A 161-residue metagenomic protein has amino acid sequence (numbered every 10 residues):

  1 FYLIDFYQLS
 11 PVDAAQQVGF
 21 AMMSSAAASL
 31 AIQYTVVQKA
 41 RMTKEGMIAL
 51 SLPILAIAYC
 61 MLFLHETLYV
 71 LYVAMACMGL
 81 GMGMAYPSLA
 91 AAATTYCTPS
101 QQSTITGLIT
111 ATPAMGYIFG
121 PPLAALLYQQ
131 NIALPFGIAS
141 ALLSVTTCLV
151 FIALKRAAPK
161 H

Functional and structural regions predicted by a protein language model:
F1-Q17: Short amphipathic helix-loop junctions that connect adjacent transmembrane helices in Major Facilitator Superfamily/SLC
A15, C97-I109: Loop-to-transmembrane helix entry/capping segments in MFS-fold secondary transporters and related SLC/MFSD carriers
F20-M23, A27, A76, G107-M115: Transmembrane alpha-helical cores of Major Facilitator Superfamily
A31-K44, Y128: Helix-to-loop junctions at the C-terminal end of transmembrane segments in multipass secondary transporters
G46-M61: Structural signature of the two symmetry-related core transmembrane helices
F63-A74: Helix-loop junctions at membrane interfaces in 12-TM secondary transporters
M84-C97: Intracellular juxtamembrane helix-capping segments at the cytosolic ends of symmetry-related transmembrane helices
P135-I152: Symmetry-related core transmembrane helices of the 12-TM Major Facilitator Superfamily/SLC fold
